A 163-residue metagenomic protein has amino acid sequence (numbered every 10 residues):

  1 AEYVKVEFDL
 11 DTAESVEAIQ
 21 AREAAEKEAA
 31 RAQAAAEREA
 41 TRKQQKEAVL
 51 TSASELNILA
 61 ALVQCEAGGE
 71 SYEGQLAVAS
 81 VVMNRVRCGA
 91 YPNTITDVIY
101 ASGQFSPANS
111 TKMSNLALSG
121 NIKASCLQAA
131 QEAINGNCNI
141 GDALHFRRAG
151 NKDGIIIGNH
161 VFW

Functional and structural regions predicted by a protein language model:
A1-E47: Alpha-helical oligomerization segments with coiled-coil/rod-like character
R42-W163: Bacterial extracytoplasmic/cell-wall-associated proteins, especially those involved in peptidoglycan
